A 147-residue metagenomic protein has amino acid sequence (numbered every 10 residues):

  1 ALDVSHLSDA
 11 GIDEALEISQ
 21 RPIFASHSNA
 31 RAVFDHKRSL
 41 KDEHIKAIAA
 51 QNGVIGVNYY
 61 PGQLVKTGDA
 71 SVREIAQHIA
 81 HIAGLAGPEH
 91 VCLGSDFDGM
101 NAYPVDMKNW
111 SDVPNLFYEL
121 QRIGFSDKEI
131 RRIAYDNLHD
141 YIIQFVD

Functional and structural regions predicted by a protein language model:
A1-F24, K37-N52, R73-E89: Histidine/acidic residue-rich metal-binding segments in metalloenzymes
L2, H27, I55, I82 (+2 more regions): Conserved, mostly hydrophobic/aromatic
L7-D9, S28-R31, Y60-G62, D96-D98: Active-site beta-loop-alpha junctions enriched in small/polar residues
H36-L40, A70-E74, V105-S111: Alpha-helix N-cap and loop-to-helix initiation/capping positions
A49-Q63: A conserved active-site cap/scaffold subdomain adjacent to cofactor or substrate pockets
Y59, A86-W110: Short acidic/histidine-rich active-site segments
A70, E89, Q144-D147: Acidic, glycine-enriched loop/beta-strand segments at the rims of small-molecule binding/catalytic pockets
K108-D147: Mid-to-C-terminal alpha-helical segments outside catalytic/metal-binding sites
